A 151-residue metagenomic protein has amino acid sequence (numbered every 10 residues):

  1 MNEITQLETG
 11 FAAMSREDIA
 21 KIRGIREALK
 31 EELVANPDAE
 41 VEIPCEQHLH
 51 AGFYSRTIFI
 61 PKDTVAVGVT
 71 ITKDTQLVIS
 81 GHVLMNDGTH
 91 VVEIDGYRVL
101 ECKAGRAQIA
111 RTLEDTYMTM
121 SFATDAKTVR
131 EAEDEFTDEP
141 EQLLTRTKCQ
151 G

Functional and structural regions predicted by a protein language model:
M1-T57, T147-G151: A short, N-terminal "cap"/entry segment at the start of jelly-roll beta-barrel domains of the cupin/DSBH fold
A51-I71: Conserved short histidine dyad/triad with adjacent acidic residue
T64, R98, R106, E114-T116: Surface-exposed loop/turn positions
T70-T72, R111-E114: Short glycine/proline-enriched turns and hinge-like loops at secondary-structure junctions
I71-T89: Glycine- and acidic-residue-biased ligand/ion/polar-headgroup-sensing regions
L84-Q108: Short acidic-glycine-tyrosine-enriched beta hairpin
L113-G151: Double-stranded beta-helix
